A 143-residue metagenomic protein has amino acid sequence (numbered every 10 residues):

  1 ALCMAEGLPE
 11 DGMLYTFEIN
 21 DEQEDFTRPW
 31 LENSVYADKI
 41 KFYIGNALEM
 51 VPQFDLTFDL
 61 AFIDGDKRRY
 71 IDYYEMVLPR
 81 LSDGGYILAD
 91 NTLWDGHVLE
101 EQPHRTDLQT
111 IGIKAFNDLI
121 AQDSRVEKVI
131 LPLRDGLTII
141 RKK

Functional and structural regions predicted by a protein language model:
A1-K143: S-adenosylmethionine/decaboxylated-SAM
